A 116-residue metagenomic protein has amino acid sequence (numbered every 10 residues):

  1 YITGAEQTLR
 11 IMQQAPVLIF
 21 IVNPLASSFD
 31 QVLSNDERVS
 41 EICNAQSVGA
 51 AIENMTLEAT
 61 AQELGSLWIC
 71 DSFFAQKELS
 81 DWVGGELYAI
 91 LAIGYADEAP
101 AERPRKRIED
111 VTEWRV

Functional and structural regions predicted by a protein language model:
Y1-V48: Glycine/small-residue-rich phosphate/adenosyl-binding loop
R10-Q13, W82-G84, P104-K106: Solvent-exposed alpha-helices and their adjacent loops that cap or buttress functional pockets in soluble metabolic
N23, D71-S72, Y95: Short secondary-structure boundary segments
D30-S34, E78, E102-P104: A short secondary-structure junction signal
C43, Q62-K77: GST superfamily/GST-like fold recognition
T56-A59: Hydrophobic pocket-lining residues that define ligand/cofactor binding sites across diverse proteins
A75-Y88: Short, electropositive alpha-helical surface patch
E86-V116: C-terminal helix-cap and adjacent tail motif
